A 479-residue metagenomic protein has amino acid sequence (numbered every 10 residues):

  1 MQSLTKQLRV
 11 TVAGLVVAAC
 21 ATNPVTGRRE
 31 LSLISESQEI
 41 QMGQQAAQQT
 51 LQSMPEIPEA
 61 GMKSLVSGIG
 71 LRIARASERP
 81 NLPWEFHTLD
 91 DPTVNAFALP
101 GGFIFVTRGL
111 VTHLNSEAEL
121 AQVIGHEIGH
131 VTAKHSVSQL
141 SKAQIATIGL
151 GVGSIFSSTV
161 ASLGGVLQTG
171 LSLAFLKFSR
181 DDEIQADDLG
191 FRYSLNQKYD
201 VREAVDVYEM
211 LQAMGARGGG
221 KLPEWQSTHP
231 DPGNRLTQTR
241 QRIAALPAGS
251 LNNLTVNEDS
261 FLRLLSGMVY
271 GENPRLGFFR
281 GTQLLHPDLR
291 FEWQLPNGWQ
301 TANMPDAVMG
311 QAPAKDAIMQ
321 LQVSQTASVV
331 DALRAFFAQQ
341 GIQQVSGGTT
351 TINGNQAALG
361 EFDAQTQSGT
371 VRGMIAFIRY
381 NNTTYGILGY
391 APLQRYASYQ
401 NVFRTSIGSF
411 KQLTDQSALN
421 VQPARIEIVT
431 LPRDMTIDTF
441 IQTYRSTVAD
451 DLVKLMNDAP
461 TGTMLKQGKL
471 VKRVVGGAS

Functional and structural regions predicted by a protein language model:
L4-R9, C20-D288, L295, P305-A307 (+3 more regions): A Zn2+-metalloprotease active-site environment signal
Q41, I184, Q294, P460 (+1 more regions): Residue-level recognition of short, solvent-exposed, well-ordered loop/turn junctions that link secondary-structure
D182, A418-T447: Primarily a LysM-type cell-wall glycan-binding module
L246, W299-T301, I387-R425: Surface-exposed amphipathic alpha-helical segments
Q320-Q322, T383-P392: Short, well-ordered beta-strand elements
F336-G386: Signature of long, low-cysteine stretches enriched in small and polar/charged residues
D450-S479: Extracellular LysM carbohydrate-binding repeats and other cell-envelope/extracellular binding modules
